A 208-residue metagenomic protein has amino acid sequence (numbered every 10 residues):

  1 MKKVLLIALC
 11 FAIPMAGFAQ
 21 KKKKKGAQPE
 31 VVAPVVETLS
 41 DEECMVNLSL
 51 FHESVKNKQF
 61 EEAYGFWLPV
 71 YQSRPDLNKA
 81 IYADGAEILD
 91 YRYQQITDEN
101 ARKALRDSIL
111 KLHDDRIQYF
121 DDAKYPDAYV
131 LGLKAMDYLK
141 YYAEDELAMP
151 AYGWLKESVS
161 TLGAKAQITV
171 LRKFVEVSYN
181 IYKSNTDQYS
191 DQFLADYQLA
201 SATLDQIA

Functional and structural regions predicted by a protein language model:
M1-A27, A86: Bacterial Sec-dependent N-terminal signal peptides
Q20-A208: Preference for long, solvent-exposed alpha-helical segments and helix-linker "stalks"
